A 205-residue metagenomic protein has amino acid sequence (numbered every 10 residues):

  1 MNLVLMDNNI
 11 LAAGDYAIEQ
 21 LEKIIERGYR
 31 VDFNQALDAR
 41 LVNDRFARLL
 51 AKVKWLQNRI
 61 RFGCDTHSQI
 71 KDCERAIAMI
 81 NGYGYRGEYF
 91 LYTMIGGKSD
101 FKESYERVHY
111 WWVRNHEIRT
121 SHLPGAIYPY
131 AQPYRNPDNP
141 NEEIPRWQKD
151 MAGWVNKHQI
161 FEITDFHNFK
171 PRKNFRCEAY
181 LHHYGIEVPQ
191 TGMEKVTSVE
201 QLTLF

Functional and structural regions predicted by a protein language model:
M1-A76, G87-G97, A126-Y130: Core AdoMet radical
D44-R48, C73-I77, K102-R107, E117-R119: A short, acidic, amphipathic alpha-helical segment used as a generic capping/interface helix at domain edges
K98-F205: Auxiliary Fe-S-binding modules of radical SAM enzymes
